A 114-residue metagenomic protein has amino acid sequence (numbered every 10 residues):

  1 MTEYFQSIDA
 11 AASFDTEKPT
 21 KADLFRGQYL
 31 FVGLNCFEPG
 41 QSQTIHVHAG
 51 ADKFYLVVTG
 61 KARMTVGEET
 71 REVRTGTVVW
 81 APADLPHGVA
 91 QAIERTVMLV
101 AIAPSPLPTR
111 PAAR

Functional and structural regions predicted by a protein language model:
M1-G33, T44, R110-R114: A short, N-terminal "cap"/entry segment at the start of jelly-roll beta-barrel domains of the cupin/DSBH fold
Q43-T44, G60-T65: Short beta-strand segments in beta-sandwich/barrel cores
T44-G50: Histidine-centered catalytic micro-motifs
G50-D52, L56-A62: Glycine- and acidic-residue-biased ligand/ion/polar-headgroup-sensing regions
K61-R63, T70, P86, R95: Structural motif
E69-A83: Short acidic-glycine-tyrosine-enriched beta hairpin
A83-P108: Ligand-binding loop in jelly-roll beta-barrel domains
